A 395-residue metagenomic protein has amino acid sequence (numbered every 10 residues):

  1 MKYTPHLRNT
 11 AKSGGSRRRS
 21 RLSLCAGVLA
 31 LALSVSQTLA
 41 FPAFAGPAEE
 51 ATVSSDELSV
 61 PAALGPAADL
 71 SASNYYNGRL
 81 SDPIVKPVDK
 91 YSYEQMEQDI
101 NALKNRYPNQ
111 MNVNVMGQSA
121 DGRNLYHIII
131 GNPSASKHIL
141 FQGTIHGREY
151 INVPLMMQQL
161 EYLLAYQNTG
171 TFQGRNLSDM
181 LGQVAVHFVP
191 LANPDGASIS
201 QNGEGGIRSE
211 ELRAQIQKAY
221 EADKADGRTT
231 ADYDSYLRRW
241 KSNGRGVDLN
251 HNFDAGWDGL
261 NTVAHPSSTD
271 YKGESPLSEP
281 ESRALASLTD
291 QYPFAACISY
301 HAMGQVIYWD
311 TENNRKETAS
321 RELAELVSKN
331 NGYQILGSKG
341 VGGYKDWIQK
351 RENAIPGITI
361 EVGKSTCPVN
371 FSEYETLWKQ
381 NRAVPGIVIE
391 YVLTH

Functional and structural regions predicted by a protein language model:
M1-C25: Bacterial Sec-dependent N-terminal signal peptides
L29-Q37: Hydrophobic core
S36-T52: Sec-dependent signal peptide cleavage junction
A40, V53-D121: Short glycine- and acidic-rich boundary segments immediately preceding or forming the N-terminal edge of structured
N112-G117, Y126-I128, H138-Q142, N152 (+6 more regions): Structural recognition of the beta-strand scaffold that forms the well-ordered cores of secreted hydrolase catalytic
S119-D121, G131-A135, D179-V184, W240-N243 (+2 more regions): Extracellular/periplasmic catalytic domains that process cell-envelope and extracellular macromolecules
I151, Q158-Y308, E317: Active-site/substrate-binding loop(s) of hydrolase catalytic cores
F253-H395: Metallocarboxypeptidase
